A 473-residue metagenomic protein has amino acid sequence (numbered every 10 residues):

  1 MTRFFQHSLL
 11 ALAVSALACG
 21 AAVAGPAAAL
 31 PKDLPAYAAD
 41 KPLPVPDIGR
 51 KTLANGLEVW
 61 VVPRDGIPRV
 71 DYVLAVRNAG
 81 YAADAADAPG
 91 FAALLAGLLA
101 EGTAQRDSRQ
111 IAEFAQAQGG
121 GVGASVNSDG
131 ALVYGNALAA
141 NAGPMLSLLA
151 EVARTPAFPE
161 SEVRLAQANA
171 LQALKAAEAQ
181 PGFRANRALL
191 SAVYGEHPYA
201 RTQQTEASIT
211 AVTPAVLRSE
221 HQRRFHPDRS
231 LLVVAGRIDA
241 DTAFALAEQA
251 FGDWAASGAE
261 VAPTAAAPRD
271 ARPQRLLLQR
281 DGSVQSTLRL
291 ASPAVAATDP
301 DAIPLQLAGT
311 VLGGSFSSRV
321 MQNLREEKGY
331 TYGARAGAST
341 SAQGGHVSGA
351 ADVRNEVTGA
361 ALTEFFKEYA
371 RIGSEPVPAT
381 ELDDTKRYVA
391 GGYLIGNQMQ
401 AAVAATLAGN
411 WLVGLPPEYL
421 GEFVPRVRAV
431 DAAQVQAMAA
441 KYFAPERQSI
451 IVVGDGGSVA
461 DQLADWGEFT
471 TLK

Functional and structural regions predicted by a protein language model:
G25-K41, L231-V233, A351, K386-K473: C-terminal regions of mature proteins
A27-P31, A104, I111-E220, D383-A401 (+1 more regions): Acidic/histidine-enriched segments that form metal/cofactor-coordinating and catalytic pocket/exosite environments
A28-L30, L34-A36, A200, L231-A296 (+1 more regions): An aromatic/glycine/proline-enriched structural segment found at the starts of mature extracellular/organellar domains
K32-G49, A173, S191-S230, A262-A267 (+2 more regions): Histidine-acidic residue clusters that define the catalytic metal-binding segment of zinc metallopeptidase domains
Y72-N136, R201-Q203, S315-Y330, Q343: M16/MPP (pitrilysin/insulinase) zinc-metallopeptidase core fold and M16-derived inactive scaffolds
E101-Q105, N136-Q167, S315, R335-G396 (+2 more regions): M16/insulysin-pitrilysin zinc metalloprotease superfamily fold
N169-A188, A266-Q285, R325-T331, A342 (+2 more regions): Short acidic/His-enriched helical or mixed secondary-structure segments at domain edges of catalytic enzymes and some
R187, H197, P214-A250, E446-S449: Non-catalytic, conformational "gating/processing" segments within enzyme and secreted inhibitor domains
